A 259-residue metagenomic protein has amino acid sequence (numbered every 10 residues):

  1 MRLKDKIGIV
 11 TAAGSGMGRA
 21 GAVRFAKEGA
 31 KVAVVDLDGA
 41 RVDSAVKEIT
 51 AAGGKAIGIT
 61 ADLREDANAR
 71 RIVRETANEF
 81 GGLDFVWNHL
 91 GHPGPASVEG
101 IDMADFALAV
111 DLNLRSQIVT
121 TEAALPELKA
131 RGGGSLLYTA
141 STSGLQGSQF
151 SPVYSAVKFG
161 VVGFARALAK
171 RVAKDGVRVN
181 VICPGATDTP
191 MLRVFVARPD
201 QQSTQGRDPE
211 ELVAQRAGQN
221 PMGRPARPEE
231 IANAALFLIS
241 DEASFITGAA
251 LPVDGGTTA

Functional and structural regions predicted by a protein language model:
R2, F80, I118, M222-V253 (+1 more regions): C-terminal substrate-recognition "lid" of short-chain dehydrogenase/reductases
I7, G14-G16: Conserved glycine-rich cofactor-binding loop
W87, A173, R178, I246-G248: Short, small/polar-rich loop/turn modules that mediate ligand/substrate recognition or access, typified
S97-V98, D102-V110, R216: Substrate-binding pocket helix/loop in short-chain dehydrogenase/reductase
T121, V157, A165: Active-site helix of classical SDR
P126, K170-R171, S244: Alpha-helical segment proximal to the catalytic Tyr-Lys
S141: Residue(s) in the substrate-gating loop at a strand-loop-helix junction that position the organic substrate next
